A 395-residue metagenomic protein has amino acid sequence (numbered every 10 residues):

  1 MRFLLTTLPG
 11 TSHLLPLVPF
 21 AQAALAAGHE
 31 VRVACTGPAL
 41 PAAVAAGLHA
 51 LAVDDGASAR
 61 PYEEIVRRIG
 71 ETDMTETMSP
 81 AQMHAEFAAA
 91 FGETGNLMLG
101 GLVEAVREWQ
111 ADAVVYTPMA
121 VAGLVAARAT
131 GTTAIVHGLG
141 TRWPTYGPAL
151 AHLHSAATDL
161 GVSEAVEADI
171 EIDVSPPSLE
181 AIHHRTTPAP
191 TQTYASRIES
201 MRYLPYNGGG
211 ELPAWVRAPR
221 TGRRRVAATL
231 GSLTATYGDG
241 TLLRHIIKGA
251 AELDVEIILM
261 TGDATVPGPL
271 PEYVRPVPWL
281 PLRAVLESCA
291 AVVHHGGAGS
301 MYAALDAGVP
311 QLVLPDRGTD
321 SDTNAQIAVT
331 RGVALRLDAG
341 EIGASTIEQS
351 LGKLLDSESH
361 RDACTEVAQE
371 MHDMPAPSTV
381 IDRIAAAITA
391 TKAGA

Functional and structural regions predicted by a protein language model:
M1-L8, L17-R32, A42-G47, S175 (+1 more regions): Nucleotide-activated sugar donor-binding and catalytic core shared by glycosyltransferases and related lipid-linked
R32-M83: Conserved nucleotide-sugar phosphate-binding/catalytic loop shared by glycosyltransferases and other
C35-L40, P118-V121, P176-L179, M260-V266: Short, polar loop motifs at secondary-structure junctions
A59-P61, A85-E164: Conserved nucleotide-sugar donor-interacting segment of glycosyltransferase catalytic cores, predominantly GT-B
L160-A195: A short, active-site helix/loop in glycosyltransferases that binds the activated sugar's phosphate group
P188-A195, S200-A291: Donor-nucleotide binding loops and adjacent catalytic segments primarily of GT-B fold Leloir glycosyltransferases
